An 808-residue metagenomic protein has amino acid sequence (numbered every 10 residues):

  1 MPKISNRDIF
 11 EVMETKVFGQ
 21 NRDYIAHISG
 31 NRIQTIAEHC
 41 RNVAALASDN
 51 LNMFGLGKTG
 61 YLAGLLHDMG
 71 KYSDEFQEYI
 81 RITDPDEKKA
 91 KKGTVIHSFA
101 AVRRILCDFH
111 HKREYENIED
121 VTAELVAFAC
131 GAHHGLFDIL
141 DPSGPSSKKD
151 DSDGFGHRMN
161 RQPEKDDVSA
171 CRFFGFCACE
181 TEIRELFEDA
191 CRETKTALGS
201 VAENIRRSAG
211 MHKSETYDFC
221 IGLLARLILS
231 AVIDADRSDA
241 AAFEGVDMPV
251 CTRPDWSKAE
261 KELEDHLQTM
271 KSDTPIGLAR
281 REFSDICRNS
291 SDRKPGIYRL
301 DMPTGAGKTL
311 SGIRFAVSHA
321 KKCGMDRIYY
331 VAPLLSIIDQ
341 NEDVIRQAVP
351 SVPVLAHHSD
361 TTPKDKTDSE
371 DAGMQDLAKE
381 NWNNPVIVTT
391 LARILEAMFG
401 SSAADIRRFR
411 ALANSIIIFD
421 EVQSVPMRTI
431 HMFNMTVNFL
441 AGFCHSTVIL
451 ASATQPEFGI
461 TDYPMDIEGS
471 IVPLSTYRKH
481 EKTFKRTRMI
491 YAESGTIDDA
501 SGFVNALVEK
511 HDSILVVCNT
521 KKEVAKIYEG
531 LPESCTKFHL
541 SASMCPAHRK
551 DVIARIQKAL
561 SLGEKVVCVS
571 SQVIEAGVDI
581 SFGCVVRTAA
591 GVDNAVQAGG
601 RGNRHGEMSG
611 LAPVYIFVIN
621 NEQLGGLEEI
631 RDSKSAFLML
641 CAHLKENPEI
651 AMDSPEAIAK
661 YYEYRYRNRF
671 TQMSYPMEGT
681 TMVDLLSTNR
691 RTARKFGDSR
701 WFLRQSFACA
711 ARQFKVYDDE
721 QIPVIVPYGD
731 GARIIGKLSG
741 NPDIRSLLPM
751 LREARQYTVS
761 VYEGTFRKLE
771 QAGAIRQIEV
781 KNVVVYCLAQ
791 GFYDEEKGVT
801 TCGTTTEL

Functional and structural regions predicted by a protein language model:
P2-E262: Accessory nucleic-acid engagement/destabilization modules that flank
I28, A356-S369, N519-K522, K537-I553 (+1 more regions): Conserved helicase motor
K294-A316: Walker A/P-loop
M325-A348, T361, E457: Conserved Walker A/P-loop ATP-binding site and its immediately adjacent core in helicase/helicase-like ATPase domains
P350-F399: Inter-Walker segment of RecA-like/P-loop motor cores
A392, D405-F443: SF2 helicase catalytic motif II
A441, S501-H511, V517, K522-P532 (+5 more regions): C-terminal helicase lobe and adjacent C-terminal extensions/tails of nucleic-acid helicase motors
A453-V508: Interdomain hinge/linker at the junction between the two RecA-like core domains of SF2 helicases
